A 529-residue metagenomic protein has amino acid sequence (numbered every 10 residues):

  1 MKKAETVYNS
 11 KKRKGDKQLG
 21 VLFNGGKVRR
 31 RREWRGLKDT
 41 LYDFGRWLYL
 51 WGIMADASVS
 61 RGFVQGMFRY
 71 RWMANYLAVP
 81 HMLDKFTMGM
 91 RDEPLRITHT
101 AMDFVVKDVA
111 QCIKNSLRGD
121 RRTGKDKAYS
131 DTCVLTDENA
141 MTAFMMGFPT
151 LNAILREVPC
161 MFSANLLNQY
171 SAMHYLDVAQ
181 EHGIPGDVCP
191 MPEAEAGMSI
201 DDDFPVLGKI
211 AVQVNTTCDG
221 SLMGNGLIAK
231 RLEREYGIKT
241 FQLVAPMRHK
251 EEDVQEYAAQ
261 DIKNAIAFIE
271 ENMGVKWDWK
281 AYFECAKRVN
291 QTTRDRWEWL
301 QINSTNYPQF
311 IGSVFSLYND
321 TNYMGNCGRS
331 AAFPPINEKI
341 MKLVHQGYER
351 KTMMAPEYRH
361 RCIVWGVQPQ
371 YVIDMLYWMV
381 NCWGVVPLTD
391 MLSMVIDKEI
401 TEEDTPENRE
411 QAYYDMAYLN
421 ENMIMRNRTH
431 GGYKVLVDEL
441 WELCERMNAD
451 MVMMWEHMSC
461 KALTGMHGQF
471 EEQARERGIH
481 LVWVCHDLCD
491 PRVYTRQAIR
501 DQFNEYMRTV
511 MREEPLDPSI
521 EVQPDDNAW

Functional and structural regions predicted by a protein language model:
K3-W51, G468-W529: Peripheral docking tails and interdomain loops at the edges of cofactor- or intermediate-handling domains
S10-C133, A259, K263, A267-P387 (+1 more regions): A charged, amphipathic alpha-helical module
L95-P205, G224-I228: An N-terminal, globular interaction/scaffold subdomain
Y129, E138-L176, G366-G432, L436-W441: Redox- and metal-dependent alpha/beta enzyme cores, enriched for Fe-S-associated oxidoreductases and cofactor-handling
V134-A143, T216-M223, W365-V372, M458-G465: Gly/Ser/Thr-rich loops at beta-strand to alpha-helix junctions that form or flank small-molecule/cofactor-binding
P185-D202, A267-R288, D415-V437, V510-W529: Extended, charge-rich low-complexity interaction segments
D202-K280, E284-N303: Internal, well-ordered alpha/beta segment that forms a basic, Gly-enriched binding/recognition surface
Y377-T389, D404-D415, L419-I424, G432-V522: Hydrophobic alpha/beta core scaffold segments
